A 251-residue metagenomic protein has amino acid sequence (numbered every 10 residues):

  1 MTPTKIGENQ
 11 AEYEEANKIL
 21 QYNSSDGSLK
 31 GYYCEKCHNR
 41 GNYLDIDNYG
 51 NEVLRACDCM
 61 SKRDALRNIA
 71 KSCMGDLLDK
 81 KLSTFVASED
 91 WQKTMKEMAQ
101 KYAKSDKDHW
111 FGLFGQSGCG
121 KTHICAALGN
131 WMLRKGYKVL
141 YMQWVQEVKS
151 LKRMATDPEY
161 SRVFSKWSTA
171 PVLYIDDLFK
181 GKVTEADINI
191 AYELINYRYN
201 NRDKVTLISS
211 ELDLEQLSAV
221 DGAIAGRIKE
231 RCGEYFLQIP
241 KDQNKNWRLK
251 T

Functional and structural regions predicted by a protein language model:
M1-T94, W247-T251: A short, basic N-terminal segment
T84-F111: Pre-Walker A (pre-P-loop) alpha-helix and adjacent loop at the N terminus of AAA/AAA+ ATPase modules, a conserved
D90-E97, L133-T169, E185: Short glycine-rich substrate-engagement loop in P-loop NTPases that contacts/grips substrate
K107-C125: Walker A/P-loop nucleotide-binding motif
T122-Y137: P-loop NTPase Walker A phosphate-binding motif
Y137-K138, T169-V172, N201-I208: Loop/turn-to-beta-strand initiation segments
E147-M154, P158, K180-T251: Replace "adjacent to P-loop NTPase cores in ATP/GTP-dependent enzymes" with "adjacent to NTP-binding cores
D176-L178: Walker B catalytic acidic pair
